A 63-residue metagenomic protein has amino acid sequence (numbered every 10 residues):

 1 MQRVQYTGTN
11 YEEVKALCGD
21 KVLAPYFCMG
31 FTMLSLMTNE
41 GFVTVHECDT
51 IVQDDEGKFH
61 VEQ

Functional and structural regions predicted by a protein language model:
M1-N39: N-terminal non-globular leader segments, chiefly Sec-dependent signal peptides
E40-Q63: Short, compact, well-ordered microdomains
